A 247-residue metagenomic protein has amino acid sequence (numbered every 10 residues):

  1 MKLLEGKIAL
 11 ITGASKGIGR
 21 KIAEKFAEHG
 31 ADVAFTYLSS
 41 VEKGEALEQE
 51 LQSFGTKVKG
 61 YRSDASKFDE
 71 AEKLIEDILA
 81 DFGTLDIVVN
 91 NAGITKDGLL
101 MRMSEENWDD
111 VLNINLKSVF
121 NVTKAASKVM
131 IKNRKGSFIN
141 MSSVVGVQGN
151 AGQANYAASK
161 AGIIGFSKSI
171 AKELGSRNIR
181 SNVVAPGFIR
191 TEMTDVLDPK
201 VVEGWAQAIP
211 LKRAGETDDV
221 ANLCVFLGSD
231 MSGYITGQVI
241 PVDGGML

Functional and structural regions predicted by a protein language model:
I8, S15-G17: Conserved glycine-rich cofactor-binding loop
H29-A46: Conserved glycine-rich Rossmann-like NAD(P)H-binding loop of the short-chain dehydrogenase/reductase
L99-L100, N107-L112, W205: Substrate-binding pocket helix/loop in short-chain dehydrogenase/reductase
T123, S159, S167: Active-site helix of classical SDR
K128, K172-S176, G233: Alpha-helical segment proximal to the catalytic Tyr-Lys
S143: Residue(s) in the substrate-gating loop at a strand-loop-helix junction that position the organic substrate next
I179, R213-V242: C-terminal substrate-recognition "lid" of short-chain dehydrogenase/reductases
